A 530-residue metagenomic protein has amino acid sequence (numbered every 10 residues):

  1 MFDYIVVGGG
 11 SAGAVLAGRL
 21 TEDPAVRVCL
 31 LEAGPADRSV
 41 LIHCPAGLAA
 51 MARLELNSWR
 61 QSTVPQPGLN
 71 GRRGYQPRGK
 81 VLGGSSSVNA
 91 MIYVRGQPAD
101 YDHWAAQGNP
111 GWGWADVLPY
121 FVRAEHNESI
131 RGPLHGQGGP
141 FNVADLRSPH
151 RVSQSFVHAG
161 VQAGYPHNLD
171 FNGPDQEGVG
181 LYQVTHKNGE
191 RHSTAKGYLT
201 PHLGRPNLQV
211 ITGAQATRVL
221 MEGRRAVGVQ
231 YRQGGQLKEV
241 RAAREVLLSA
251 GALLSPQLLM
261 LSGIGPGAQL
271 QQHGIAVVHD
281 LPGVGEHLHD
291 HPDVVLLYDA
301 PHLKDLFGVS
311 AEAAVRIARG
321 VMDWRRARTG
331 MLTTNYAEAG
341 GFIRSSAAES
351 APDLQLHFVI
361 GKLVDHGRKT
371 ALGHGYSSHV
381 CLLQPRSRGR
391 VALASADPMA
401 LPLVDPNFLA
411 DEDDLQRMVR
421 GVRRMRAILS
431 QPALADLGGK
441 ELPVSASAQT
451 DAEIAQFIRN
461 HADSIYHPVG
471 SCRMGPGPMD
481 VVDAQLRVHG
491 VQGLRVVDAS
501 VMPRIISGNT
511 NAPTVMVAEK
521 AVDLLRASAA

Functional and structural regions predicted by a protein language model:
M1-A530: N-terminal redox-cofactor-binding region of secreted/periplasmic oxidoreductases
